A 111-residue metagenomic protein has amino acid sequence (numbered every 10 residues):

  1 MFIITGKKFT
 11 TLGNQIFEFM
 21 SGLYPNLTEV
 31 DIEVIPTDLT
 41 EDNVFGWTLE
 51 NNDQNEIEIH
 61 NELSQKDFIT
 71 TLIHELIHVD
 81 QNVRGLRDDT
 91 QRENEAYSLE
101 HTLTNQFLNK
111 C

Functional and structural regions predicted by a protein language model:
M1-I4: Acidic/histidine-rich, surface-exposed loop or edge segments in extracytoplasmic proteins
K7-E29: Zn2+-dependent metallopeptidase catalytic core
L12, I69, I73, R92: Hydrophobic (often cysteine-bearing) scaffold residues that line and stabilize catalytic clefts of nucleotide/cofactor
V34-E56: Catalytic zinc-binding patch centered on the HExxH motif and its immediate surroundings that defines zinc-dependent
D53-L72, L86-D88: Short pre-active-site segment immediately N-terminal to the catalytic Zn-binding motif
T71, E75-V79, V83: Catalytic glutamate of the conserved HExxH
D88-C111: Post-HExxH zinc-binding segment in Zn-dependent metallohydrolases
